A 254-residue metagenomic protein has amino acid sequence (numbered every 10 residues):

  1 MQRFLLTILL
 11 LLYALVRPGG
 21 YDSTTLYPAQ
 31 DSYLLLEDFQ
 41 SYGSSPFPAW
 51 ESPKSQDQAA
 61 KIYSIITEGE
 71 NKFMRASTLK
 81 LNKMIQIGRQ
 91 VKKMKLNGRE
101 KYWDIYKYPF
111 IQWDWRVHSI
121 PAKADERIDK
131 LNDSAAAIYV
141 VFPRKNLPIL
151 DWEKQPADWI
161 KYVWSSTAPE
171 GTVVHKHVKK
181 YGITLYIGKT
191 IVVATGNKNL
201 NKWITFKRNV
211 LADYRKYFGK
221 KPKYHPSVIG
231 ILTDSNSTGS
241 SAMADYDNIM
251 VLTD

Functional and structural regions predicted by a protein language model:
L6-P18: Hydrophobic h-region of N-terminal signal peptides that target proteins for export in Gram-negative bacteria
R17-K54: Extracellular carbohydrate-recognition regions
F39, I229, D247-V251: Extracellular beta-strand elements of beta-rich domains used for carbohydrate recognition/degradation or cell-matrix
K61-I85: Short carbohydrate-recognition loop motifs
G88-I111, N197-L200: Extracellular/lumenal carbohydrate-interaction signature centered on repeated Trp-anchored short motifs
D104-Q155: Extracellular-facing segments of soluble proteins and assemblies that are Gly/Ser/Thr-biased and enriched in aromatics
A135-Y139, V178-Y181, Y186-T190, G196 (+1 more regions): Extracellular beta-strand ligand-recognition surfaces/modules
V140-L185: Extracellular/luminal beta-rich ligand-recognition and adhesion surfaces characterized by aromatic-Gly/Pro-enriched
